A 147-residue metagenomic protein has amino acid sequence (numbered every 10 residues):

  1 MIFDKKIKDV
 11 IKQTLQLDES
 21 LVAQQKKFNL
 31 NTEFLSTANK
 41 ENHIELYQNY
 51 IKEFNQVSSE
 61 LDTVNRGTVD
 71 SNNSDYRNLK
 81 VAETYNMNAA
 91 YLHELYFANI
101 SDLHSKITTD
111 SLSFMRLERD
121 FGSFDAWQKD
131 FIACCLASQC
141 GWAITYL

Functional and structural regions predicted by a protein language model:
M1-L147: Feature for soluble, non-membrane regions of globular proteins
